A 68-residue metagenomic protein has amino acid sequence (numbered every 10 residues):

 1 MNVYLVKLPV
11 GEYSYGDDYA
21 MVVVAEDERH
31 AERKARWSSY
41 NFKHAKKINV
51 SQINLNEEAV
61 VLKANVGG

Functional and structural regions predicted by a protein language model:
M1, D27-E28, Y40, E57: A general, composition-driven signal for non-globular sequence regions
M1-D18: Short aromatic-glycine-(Arg/Gly/Cys) micro-motifs in beta-strand/loop hairpins
Y4-K7, V23, A45-V50: Short beta-strand element of the conserved SAM-dependent methyltransferase core
K7-V10, V23, E57, A64: Generic detector of low-complexity/intrinsically disordered segments and short hydrophobic N-terminal stretches
G11, E26-E28, I53: Generic structural motif
G16-E26: A short, exposed loop/beta-hairpin motif centered on an aromatic-Gly-Thr core
R29-R33: Short, conserved charged micro-motifs
W37-G68: Short, mixed-charge low-complexity intrinsically disordered segments
